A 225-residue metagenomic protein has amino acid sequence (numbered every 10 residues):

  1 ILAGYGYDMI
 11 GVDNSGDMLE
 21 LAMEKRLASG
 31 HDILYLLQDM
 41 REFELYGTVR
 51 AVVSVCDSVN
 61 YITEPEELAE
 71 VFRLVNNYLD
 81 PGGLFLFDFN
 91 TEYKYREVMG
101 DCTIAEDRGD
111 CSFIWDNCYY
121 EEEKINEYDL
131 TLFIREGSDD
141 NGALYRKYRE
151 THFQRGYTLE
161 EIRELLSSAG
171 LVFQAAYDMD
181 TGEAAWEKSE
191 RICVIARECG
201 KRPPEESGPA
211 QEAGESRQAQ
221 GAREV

Functional and structural regions predicted by a protein language model:
I1-E42: Class I SAM-dependent methyltransferase SAM/SAH-binding core
D8, D32-L34, S112, V172-A175: Conserved beta-strand segments of alpha/beta enzyme cores
R41-A51: A short acidic, Gly/Pro-enriched loop at the edge of an enzyme's catalytic core that lines a small-molecule cofactor
V49, K124-N126, E187-I192: A short, glycine/Asx- and small/polar-enriched loop/turn that sits immediately N-terminal to a beta-strand
V49-E67: A short SAM/SAH-binding and catalytic strip from SAM-dependent methyltransferases
A69-L84: A short glycine-rich, Lys/Arg-flanked "PGG" loop and its adjoining helix->strand segment in the class I
L86-L165, V225: SAM-dependent methyltransferase
F153-E212, G221-V225: C-terminal lobe and adjacent flexible extensions of AdoMet/dcAdoMet transferase-like proteins
